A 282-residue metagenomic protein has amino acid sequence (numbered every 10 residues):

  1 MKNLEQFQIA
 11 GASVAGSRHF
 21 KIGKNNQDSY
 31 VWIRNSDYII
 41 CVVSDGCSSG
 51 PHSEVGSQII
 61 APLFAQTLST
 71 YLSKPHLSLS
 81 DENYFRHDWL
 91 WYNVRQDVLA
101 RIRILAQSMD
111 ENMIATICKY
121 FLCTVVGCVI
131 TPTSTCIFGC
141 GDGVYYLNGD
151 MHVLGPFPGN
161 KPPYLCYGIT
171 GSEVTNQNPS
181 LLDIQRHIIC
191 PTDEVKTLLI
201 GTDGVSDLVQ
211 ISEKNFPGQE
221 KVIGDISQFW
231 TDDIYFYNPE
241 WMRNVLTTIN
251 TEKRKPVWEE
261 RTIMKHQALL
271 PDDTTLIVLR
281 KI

Functional and structural regions predicted by a protein language model:
M1-S69, G143, D150, Q185-I188 (+1 more regions): N-terminal entry segment of metal-dependent catalytic domains or homologous docking segments
A10-K24, I102-C118, L122, L147-D193 (+2 more regions): PP2C/PPM family metal-dependent serine/threonine protein phosphatase catalytic domain, recognizing the conserved
C41-D45, F138, L199-G201: Short hydrophobic beta-strand that contains or immediately precedes a catalytic carboxylate
L63-L105, E220-R254: Helix-loop-helix
S78-Y146, P179-T192, T262-P271, L279: Catalytic core of PPM/PP2C metal-dependent serine/threonine phosphatase domains
P132-C136, V153-L154, D207: A structural signal for the main folded, soluble domain(s) of proteins
G141-Y145, M151-K161, I211-F229: Short, surface-exposed, charged loop/turn segments at secondary-structure junctions
N178-I282: C-terminal catalytic subdomain
